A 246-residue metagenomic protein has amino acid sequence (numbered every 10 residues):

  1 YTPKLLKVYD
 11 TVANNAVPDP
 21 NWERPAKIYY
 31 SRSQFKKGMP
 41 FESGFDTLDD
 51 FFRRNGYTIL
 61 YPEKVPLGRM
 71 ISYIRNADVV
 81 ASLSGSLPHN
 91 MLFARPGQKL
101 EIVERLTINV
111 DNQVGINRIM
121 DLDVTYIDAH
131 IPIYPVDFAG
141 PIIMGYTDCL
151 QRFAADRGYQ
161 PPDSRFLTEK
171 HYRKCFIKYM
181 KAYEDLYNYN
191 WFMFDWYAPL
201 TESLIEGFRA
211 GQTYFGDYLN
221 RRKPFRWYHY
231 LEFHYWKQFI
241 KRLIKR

Functional and structural regions predicted by a protein language model:
Y1-L231: The feature primarily captures lumenal catalytic ectodomains of type II secretory-pathway glycosyltransferases
H234-R246: Low-complexity, charge- and small-residue-enriched intrinsically disordered regions
